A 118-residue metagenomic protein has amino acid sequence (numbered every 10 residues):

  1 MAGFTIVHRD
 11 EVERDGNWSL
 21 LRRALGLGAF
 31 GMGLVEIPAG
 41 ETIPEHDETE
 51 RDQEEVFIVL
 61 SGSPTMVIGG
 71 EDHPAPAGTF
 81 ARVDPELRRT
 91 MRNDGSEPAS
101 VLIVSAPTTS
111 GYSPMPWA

Functional and structural regions predicted by a protein language model:
M1-G31, P38, Y112-A118: A short, N-terminal "cap"/entry segment at the start of jelly-roll beta-barrel domains of the cupin/DSBH fold
R22-G31, T42-E55: A short beta-loop-beta micro-motif enriched in histidine and acidic residues
L34-P38, T49-M66, V104: Short, conserved beta-strand element in jelly-roll/cupin
E45, M66-V67, V83, R89-G95: Short beta-strand His + acidic residue motifs that chelate non-heme Fe in jelly-roll/DSBH and cupin folds
V56, S63-T65, D72, R88 (+1 more regions): Structural motif
G70-P85: Short acidic-glycine-tyrosine-enriched beta hairpin
E86-L87, A106: Short, surface-exposed secondary-structure boundary micro-motifs
R92-A118: Double-stranded beta-helix
